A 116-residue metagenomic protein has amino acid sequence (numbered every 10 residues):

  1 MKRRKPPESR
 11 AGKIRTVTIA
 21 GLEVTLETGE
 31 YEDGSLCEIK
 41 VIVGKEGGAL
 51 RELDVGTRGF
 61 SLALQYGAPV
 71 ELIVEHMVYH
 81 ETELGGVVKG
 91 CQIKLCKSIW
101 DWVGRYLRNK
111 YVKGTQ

Functional and structural regions predicted by a protein language model:
M1-Q116: Long, C-terminal-biased catalytic regions of enzyme "large/alpha" subunits
